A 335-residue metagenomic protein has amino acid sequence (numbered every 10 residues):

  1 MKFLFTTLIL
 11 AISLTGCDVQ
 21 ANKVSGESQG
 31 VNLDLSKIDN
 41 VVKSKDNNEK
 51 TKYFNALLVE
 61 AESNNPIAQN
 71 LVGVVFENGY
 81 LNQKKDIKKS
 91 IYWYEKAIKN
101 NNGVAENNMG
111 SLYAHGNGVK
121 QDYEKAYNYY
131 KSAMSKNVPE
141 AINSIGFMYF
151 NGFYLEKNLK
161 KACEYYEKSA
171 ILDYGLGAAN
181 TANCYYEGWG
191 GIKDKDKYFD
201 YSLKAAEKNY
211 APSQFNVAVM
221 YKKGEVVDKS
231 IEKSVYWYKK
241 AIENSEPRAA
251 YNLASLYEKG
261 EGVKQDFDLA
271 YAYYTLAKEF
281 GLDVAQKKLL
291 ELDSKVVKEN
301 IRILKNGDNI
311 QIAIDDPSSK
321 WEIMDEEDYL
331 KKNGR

Functional and structural regions predicted by a protein language model:
T6-S13: Bacterial N-terminal signal peptides
D18-Q20: Bacterial signal peptide processing site
G30, E62-N65, N78-Y80, K99-G103 (+12 more regions): Short helix-capping/linker turns of helical repeat alpha-solenoids
D39-V42, L71-G79, Q83, N108-H115 (+5 more regions): Hydrophobic face of amphipathic alpha-helices that form TPR/SEL1-like repeat modules and related alpha-solenoid
E279-R335: Terminal, low-structured helical/coil segments at or just beyond the last alpha-helical repeat
